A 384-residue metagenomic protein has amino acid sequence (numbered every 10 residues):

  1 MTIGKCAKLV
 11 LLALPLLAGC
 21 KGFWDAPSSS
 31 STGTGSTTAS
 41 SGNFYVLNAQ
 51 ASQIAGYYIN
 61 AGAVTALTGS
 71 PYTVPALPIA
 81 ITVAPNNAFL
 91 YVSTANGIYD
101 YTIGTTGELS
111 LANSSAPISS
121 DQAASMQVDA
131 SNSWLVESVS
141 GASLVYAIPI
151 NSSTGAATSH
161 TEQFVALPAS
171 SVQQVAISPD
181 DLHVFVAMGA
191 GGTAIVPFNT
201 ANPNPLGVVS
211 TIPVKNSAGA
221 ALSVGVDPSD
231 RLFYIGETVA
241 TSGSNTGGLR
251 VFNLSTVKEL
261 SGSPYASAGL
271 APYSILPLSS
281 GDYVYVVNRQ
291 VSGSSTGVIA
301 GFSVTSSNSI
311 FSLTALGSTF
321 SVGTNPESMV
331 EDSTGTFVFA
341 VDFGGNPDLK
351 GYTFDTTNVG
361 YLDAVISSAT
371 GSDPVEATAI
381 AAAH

Functional and structural regions predicted by a protein language model:
K8-Y45: Bacterial Sec-dependent N-terminal signal peptides
T38-S40, P85-N87, V128-S131, P179-D181 (+4 more regions): Residue-level detector of Asp-centered blade-edge/turn motifs that repeat once per structural unit in beta-propeller
Q50-Q53, G97-Y99, G141-S143, A190-G192 (+3 more regions): Short glycine/acidic-enriched loop and turn motifs that connect beta-strands
Y57-A63, Y101-E108, A147-A156, I195-P205 (+3 more regions): Short loop/turn segments immediately following beta-strands, especially the blade-tip and inter-blade linker loops
A66-T73, S110-I118, S159-A166, G207-K215 (+3 more regions): A short beta-strand motif characteristic of beta-propeller blades
A76-T82, D121-Q127, A169-A176, A218-G225 (+3 more regions): Repeated scaffold domains used in trafficking and secretory/extracellular systems, primarily beta-propellers
V341-H384: Blade-level signature of beta-propeller repeat domains, shared across WD40, Kelch, NHL, RCC1 and BNR/Asp-box propellers
